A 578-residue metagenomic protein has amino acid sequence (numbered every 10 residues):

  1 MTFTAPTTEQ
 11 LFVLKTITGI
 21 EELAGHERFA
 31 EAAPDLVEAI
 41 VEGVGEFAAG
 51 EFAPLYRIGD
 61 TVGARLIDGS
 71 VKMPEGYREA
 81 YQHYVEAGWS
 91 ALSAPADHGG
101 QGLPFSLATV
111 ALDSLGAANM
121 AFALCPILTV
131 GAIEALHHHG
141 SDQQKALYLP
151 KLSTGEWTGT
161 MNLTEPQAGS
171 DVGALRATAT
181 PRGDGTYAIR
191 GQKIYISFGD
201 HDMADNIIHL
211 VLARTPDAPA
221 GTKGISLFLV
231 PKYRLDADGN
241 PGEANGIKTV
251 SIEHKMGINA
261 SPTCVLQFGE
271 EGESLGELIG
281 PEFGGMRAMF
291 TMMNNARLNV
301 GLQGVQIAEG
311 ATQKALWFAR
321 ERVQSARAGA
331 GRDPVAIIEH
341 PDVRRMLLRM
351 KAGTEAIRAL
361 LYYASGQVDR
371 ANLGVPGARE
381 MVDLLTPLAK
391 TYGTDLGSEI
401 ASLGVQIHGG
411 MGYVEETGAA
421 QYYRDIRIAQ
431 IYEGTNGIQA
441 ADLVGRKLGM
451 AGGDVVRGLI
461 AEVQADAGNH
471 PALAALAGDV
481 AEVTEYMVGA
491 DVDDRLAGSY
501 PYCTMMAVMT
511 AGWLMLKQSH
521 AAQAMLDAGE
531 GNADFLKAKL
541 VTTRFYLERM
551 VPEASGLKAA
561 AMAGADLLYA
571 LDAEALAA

Functional and structural regions predicted by a protein language model:
M1-A123, L147, A559-A578: Amphipathic, small/basic residue-rich leader segments at the start of a protein or domain
M1-A24, S274-F283, K314, R320-E321 (+1 more regions): Acidic, low-complexity proline/glycine-rich segments
T16, I258, Y363, E380-G458 (+2 more regions): Alpha-helix capping/hinge segments and adjacent helical runs
H26-E31, T61-M73, G284-N299, Q313-K351 (+4 more regions): Glycine-rich cofactor-pocket loops
H98, M450, E462-A578: C-terminal amphipathic alpha-helical interaction region
L128-T129, G140-A177, P181-R182, Q192 (+6 more regions): Internal maturation/activation junctions in enzymes
T186, R190-A244: A short core secondary-structure module
Y195-S197, R234-V250, K255, P262-A296 (+2 more regions): A glycine-rich, basic-preceded beta-loop-alpha segment at the flavin cofactor/substrate interface of flavin-utilizing
